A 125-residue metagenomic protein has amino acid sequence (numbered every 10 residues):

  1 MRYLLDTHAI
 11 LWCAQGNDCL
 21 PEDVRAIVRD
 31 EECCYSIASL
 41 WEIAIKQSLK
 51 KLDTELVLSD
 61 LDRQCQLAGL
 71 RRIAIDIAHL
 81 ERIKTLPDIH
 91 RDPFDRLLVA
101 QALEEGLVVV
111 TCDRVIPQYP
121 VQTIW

Functional and structural regions predicted by a protein language model:
M1-S36, K51-R63, E105, R114-Q118: Short, well-structured N-terminal submotif of metal-dependent ribonuclease cores
D6, E42, D95, D113: Acidic active-site catalytic centers that drive phospho-/nucleotidyl reactions and related ester hydrolyses
D6-T7, I43, I83, A102: Generic structural signal for small/hydrophobic residues in well-ordered secondary structure, especially within
I37-E42, I77: Short, conserved active-site loops that position catalytic residues or coordinate cofactors/metal ions across diverse
E42, R82-T85, Q118-Y119: Phosphate- and divalent-cation-binding pockets in alpha/beta enzyme and binding domains that engage nucleotide-derived
E55-S59, L67-C112: Active-site neighborhoods of divalent-metal-dependent phosphate/nucleic-acid chemistry enzymes
P120-W125: Active-site regions of enzymes building and remodeling cell-envelope glycoconjugates
